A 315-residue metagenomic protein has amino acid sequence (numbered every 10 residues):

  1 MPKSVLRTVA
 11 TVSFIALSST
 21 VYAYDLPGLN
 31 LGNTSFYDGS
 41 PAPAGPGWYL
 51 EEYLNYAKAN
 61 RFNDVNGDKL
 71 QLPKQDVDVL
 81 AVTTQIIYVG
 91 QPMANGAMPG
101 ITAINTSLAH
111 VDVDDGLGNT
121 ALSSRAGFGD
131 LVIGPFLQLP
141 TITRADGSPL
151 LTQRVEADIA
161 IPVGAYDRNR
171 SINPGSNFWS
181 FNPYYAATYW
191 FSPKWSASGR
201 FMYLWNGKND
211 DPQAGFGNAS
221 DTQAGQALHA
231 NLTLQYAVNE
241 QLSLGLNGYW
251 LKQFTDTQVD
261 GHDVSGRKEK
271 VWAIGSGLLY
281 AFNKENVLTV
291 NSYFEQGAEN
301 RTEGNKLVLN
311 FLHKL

Functional and structural regions predicted by a protein language model:
S19-A23: Sec/Tat signal peptide C-region and signal peptidase I cleavage site
D25-L29, Y56-A81, N119-S123, R170-N173: Surface-exposed strand-loop-strand hairpins of Gram-negative outer-membrane beta-barrel proteins
N30-N33, L50-K58, T102-L108, V155-I161 (+4 more regions): Transmembrane beta-barrel strands of outer-membrane/channel proteins
S40-G47, Q91-G100, T141-Q153, F191-K194 (+2 more regions): Short loop/turn motifs that connect adjacent beta-strands in outer-membrane beta-barrel proteins
E52, T84-Y88, I133-L139, A157 (+5 more regions): Residues on the lipid-exposed face of transmembrane beta-strands in outer-membrane beta-barrel proteins
K69-Q71, D211-L315: Outer membrane beta-barrel transmembrane domains
D76-T83, R125-I133, L151, G175-F181 (+3 more regions): Residues that define the transmembrane beta-barrel architecture of outer-membrane proteins
L150, R154-I161, D167-V259: Detector for outer-membrane/organellar transmembrane beta-barrel domains, recognizing the amphipathic beta-strand
